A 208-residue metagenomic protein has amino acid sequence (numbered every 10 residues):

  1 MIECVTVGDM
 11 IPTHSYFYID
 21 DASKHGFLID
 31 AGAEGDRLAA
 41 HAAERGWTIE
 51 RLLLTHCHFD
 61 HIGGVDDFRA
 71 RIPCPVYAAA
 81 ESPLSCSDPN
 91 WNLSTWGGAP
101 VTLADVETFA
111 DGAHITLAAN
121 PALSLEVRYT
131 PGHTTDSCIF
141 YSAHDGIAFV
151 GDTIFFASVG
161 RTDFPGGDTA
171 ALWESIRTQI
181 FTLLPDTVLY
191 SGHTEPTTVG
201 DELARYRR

Functional and structural regions predicted by a protein language model:
M1-R45, I139-G151: Conserved beta-strand hairpin/beta-sheet module of binuclear metal-dependent hydrolase folds, prominently
T6, I29-D30, L54, A78 (+1 more regions): Small/polar loops that bind or transfer phosphate-bearing groups
G26, L52, P75, A148 (+1 more regions): Hydrophobic "anchor" residues on beta-strands that sit immediately upstream of conserved functional sites
F27-I29, R51-L53, V127-Y129: Short catalytic-loop micro-motif centered on adjacent basic/acidic residues
A33-L123, R205: Active-site HxH/HxHxD metal-binding segment of metal-dependent hydrolases
W91-L93, N120-R208: Metallo-beta-lactamase
